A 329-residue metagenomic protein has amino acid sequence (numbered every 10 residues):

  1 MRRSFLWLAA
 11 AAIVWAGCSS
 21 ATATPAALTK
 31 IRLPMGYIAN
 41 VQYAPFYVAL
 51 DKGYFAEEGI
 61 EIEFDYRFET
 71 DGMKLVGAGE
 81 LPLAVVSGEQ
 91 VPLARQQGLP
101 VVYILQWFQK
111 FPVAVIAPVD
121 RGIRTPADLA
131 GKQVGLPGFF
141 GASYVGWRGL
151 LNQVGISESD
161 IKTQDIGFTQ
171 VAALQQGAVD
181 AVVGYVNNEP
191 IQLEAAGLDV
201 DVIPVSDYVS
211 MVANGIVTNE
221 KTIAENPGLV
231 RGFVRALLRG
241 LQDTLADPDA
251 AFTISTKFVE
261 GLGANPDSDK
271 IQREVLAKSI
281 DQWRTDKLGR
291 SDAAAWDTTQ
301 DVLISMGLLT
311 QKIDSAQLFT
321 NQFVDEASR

Functional and structural regions predicted by a protein language model:
M1-K30, A327-R329: Short, low-complexity disordered leader/linker segments with a strong preference for bacterial N-terminal type II
T24-I166, V171-Q176, D180-N187, V202-P204 (+1 more regions): Short, glycine-/small- and polar/acidic-enriched structural segments that line small-molecule recognition paths
E58, Y103, F252-I254, Q311-I313: Short, hydrophobic secondary-structure boundary micro-motifs
W107-A117, E194-T222, N226, V230 (+3 more regions): Periplasmic-binding protein-like
I191: Phosphate/pyrophosphate-binding betaalpha-module
E225-L308: Secondary-structure end/capping motifs
W296-R329: Conserved C-terminal helix/tail region of periplasmic/extracytoplasmic solute-binding proteins
